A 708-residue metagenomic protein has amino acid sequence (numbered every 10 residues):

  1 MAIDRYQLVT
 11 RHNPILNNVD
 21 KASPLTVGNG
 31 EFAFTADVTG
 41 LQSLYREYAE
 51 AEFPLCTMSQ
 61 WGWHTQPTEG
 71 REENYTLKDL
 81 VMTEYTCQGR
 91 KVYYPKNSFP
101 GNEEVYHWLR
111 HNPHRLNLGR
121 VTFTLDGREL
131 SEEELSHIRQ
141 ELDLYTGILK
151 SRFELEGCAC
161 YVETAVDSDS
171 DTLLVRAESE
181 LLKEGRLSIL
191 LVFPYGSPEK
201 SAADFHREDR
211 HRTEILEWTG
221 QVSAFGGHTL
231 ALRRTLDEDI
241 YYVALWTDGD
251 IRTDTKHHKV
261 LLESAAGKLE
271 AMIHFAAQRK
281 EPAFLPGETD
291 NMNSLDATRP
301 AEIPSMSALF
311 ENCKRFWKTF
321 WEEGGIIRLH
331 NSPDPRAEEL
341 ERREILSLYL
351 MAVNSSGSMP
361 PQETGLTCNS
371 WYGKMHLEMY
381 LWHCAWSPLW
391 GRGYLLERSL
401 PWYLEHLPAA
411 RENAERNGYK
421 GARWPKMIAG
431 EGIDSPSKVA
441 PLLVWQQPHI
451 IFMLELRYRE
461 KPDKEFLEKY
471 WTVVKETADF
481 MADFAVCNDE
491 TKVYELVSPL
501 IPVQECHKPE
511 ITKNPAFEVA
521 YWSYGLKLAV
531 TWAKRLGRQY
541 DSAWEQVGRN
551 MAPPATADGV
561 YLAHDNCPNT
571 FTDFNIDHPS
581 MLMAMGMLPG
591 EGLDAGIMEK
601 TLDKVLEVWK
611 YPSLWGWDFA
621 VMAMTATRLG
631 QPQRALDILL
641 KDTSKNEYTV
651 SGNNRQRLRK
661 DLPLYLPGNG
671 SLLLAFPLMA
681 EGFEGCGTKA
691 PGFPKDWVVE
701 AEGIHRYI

Functional and structural regions predicted by a protein language model:
M1-G373, G393, E405-P408: Acidic/polar, glycine-enriched structural segments that form the non-catalytic walls/loops of the carbohydrate-binding
A2, D20, E156-C160, V166-T229 (+7 more regions): Beta-rich accessory regions
T26, A33-A36, M351, Y394-R398 (+6 more regions): Structural recognition of the beta-strand scaffold that forms the well-ordered cores of secreted hydrolase catalytic
Q42, R46, H376-A409, G430-G432 (+4 more regions): Active-site core of glycosidic bond-cleaving carbohydrate-active enzymes
E103-E134, R139, T531, P667-I704: Catalytic cores of secreted or luminal carbohydrate-active enzymes
R279-E281, Q362-G373, Y419-L467, E476 (+1 more regions): The feature captures the catalytic groove of carbohydrate-active enzymes
L309-D334, S358-L366, E397-P401, A414-Y419 (+5 more regions): Short coil/turn segments at secondary-structure boundaries
G357-S370, R411-K426, D483-I501, T556-C567 (+2 more regions): Glycine- and aromatic-rich loop/turn segments at beta-sheet edges
